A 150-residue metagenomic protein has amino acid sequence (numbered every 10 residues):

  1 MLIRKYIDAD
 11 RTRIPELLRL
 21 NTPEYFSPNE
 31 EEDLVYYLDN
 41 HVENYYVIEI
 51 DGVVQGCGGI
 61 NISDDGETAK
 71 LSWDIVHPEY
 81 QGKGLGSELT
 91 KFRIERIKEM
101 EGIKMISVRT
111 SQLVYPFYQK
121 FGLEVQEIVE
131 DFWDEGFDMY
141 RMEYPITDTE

Functional and structural regions predicted by a protein language model:
M1-I14: A short beta-loop-alpha structural element at the N-terminal edge of CoA-dependent acyl/N-acetyltransferase catalytic
E24-I50: Active-site rim helix/loop that mediates acceptor-substrate recognition in acyltransferases
E43-V47, C57, W73, S107 (+1 more regions): Short hydrophobic/aromatic beta-strand element in the GNAT-like acyltransferase core that lines or flanks the acyl-donor
V47, V53-I62, T68-I75: Conserved beta-strand in the GNAT
I62-S72, Q81, M100, G136-D138: A conserved beta-turn-beta hairpin within the catalytic core of GNAT-like acetyltransferases that forms part
V76, G82-E95: Conserved acetyl-CoA-binding loop-helix of GNAT-fold acetyltransferases
I97-T110: Conserved GNAT acetyl-CoA-binding A-motif
S107-R109, Q119, E124-R141: Conserved catalytic-core motifs of GNAT/GCN5-like acyltransferases
